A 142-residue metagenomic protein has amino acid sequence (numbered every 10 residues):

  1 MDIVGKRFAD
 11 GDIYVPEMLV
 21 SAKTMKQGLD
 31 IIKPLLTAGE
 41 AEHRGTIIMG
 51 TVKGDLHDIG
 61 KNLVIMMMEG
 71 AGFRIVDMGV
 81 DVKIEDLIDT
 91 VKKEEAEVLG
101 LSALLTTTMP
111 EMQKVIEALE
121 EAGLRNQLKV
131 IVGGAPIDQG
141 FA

Functional and structural regions predicted by a protein language model:
M1-F141: Domain-level signal for soluble alpha/beta catalytic cores
